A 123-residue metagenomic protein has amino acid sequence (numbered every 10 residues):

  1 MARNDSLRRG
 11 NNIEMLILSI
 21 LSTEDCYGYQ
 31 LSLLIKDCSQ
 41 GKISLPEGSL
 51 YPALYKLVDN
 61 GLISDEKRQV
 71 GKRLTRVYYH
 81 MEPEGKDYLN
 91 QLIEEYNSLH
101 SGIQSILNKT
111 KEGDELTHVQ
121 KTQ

Functional and structural regions predicted by a protein language model:
M1-N11, L92: Intrinsically disordered, low-complexity serine/threonine- and proline-rich regulatory segments
L7-S49: N-terminal helix-turn-helix DNA-binding core of bacterial DNA-binding proteins
L34, A53, V77-Y78, Y88 (+2 more regions): Residue-level recognition of specific faces of alpha-helices
L50-P52, L57: Basic amphipathic alpha-helical segments that dock to polyanions
V58-L74, H80: Beta-hairpin "wing" of winged helix-turn-helix
M81-G85: Accessory beta->alpha helical hairpin/"wing" motif in late/C-terminal subdomains of nucleic-acid enzymes
D87-Q123: Amphipathic alpha-helical dimerization/coiled-coil segments that flank or bridge DNA-binding/regulatory modules
